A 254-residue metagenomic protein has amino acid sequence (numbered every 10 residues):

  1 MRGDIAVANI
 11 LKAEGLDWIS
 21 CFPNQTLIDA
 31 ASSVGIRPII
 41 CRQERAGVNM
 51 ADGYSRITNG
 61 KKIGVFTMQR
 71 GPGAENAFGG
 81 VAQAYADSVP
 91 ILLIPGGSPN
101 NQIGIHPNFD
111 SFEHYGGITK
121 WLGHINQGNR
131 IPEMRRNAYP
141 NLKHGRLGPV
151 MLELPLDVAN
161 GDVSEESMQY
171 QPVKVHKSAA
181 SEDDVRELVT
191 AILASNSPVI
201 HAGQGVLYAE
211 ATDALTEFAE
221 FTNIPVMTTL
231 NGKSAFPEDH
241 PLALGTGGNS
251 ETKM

Functional and structural regions predicted by a protein language model:
M1-M254: N-terminal alpha/beta PP-like core and its mobile active-site loop of ThDP/TPP-dependent enzymes
